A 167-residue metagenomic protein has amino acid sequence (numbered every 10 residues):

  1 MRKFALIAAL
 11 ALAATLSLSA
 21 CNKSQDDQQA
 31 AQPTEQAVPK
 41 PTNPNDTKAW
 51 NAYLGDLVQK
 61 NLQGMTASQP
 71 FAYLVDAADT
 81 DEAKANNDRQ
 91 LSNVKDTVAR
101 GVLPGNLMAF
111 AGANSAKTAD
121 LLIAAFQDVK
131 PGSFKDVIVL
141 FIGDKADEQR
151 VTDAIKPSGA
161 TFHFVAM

Functional and structural regions predicted by a protein language model:
M1-A8: Bacterial N-terminal signal peptides that target proteins for export
T15-L18: Bacterial Sec-type N-terminal signal peptides, specifically the leucine/valine-rich hydrophobic h-region
C21-Q25: Bacterial signal peptide processing site
Q29-Y53: Post-signal peptide N-terminal segment of mature Sec-exported envelope proteins
D56-A67: General marker for long, soluble alpha-helical cores
Y73-G132: Mature extracytoplasmic domains of secretory-pathway proteins
L121-Q149: Extracytosolic low-complexity repeat regions of secreted or lipid-anchored proteins
I138, I142-M167: C-terminal partner/receptor-binding element of secreted or periplasmic proteins
